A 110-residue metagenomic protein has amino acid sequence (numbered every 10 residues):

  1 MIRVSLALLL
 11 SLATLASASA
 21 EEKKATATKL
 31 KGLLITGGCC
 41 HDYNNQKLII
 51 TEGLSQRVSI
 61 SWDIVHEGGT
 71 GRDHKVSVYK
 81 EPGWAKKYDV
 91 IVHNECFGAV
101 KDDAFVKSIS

Functional and structural regions predicted by a protein language model:
R3-S5, S19, E81-P82: Serine/threonine-rich low-complexity intrinsically disordered regions
R3-T14: Bacterial N-terminal signal peptides
L10, E22-K24: Generic marker of residues within folded, mature protein domains
A16-E22: Boundary at the C-terminal end of the N-terminal hydrophobic targeting segment
K24, K31-I35, D42-S110: Helical hinge/lid and interdomain linker segments adjacent to catalytic or ligand-binding clefts that mediate domain
